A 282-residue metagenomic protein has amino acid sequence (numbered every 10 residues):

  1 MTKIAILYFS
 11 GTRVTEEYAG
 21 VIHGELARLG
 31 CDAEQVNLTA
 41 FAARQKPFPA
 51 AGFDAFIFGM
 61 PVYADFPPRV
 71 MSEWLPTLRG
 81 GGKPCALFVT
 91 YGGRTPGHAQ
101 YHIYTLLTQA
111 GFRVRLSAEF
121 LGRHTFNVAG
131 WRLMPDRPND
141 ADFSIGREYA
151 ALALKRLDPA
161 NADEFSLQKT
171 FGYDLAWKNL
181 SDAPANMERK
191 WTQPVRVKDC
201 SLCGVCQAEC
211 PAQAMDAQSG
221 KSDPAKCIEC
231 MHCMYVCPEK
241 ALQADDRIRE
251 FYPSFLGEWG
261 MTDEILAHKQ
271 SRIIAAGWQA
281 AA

Functional and structural regions predicted by a protein language model:
T2-A5, T12-A40, K46-R189, D246-A282: FMN-binding flavodoxin-like domain, especially the glycine-rich phosphate-binding loop
S10-R13, R94, S201, I228: A generic structural signal for alpha-helix starts
F171-T192, S201-A217: Short, charged low-complexity linear segments at domain edges
V195-S222, I228, H232-R249: Iron-sulfur cluster-binding cysteine motifs and their immediate structural context in ferredoxin-like electron-transfer
